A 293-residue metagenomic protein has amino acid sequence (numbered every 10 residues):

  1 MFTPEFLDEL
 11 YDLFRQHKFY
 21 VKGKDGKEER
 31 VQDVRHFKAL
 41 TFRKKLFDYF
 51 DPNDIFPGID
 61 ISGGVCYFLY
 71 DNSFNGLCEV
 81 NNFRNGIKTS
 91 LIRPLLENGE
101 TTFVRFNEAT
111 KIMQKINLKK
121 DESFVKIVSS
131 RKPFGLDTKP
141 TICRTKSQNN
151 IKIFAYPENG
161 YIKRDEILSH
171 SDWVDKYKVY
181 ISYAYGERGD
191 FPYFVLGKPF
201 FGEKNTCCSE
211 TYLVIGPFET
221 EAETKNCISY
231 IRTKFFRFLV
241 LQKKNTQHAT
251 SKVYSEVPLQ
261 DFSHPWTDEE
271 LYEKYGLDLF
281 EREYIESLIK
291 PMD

Functional and structural regions predicted by a protein language model:
M1-P52, Y67-F68, C227: Conserved Class I SAM-dependent methyltransferase catalytic core
D54-R282: C-terminal substrate-recognition regions of SAM-dependent nucleic acid methyltransferases
I285-D293: Short, amphipathic C-terminal "tail helix"
